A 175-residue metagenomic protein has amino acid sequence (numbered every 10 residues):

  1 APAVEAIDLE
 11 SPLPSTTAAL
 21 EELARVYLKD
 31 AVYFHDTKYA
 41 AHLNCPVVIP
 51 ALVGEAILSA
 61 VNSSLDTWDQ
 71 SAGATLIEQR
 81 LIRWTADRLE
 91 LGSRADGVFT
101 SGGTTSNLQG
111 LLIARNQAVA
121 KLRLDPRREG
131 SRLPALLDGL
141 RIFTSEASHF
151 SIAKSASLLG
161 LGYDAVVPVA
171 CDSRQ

Functional and structural regions predicted by a protein language model:
A1-R94: N-terminal entrance/gating region of PLP-dependent enzymes' catalytic architecture
E5, V61-D69, G92-V98, P134-G139 (+1 more regions): Glycine- and acidic
E22, V26, R80, W84-R88 (+3 more regions): Generic, well-ordered alpha-helical scaffold segments in large soluble proteins
A31-V32, L89-E90, R132-A135, L158: A general structural signal for short secondary-structure junctions and capping/turn motifs
P46-V47, D66-E78, T100, T104 (+2 more regions): Short acidic-aromatic active-site loops that bind/stabilize oxyanions
I82, A95-L133, I152-A156: Conserved beta-loop-alpha segment that forms the PLP phosphate-binding cup at the N-terminus of a helix
A86-L89, E129-G130, D172-Q175: Short C-terminal domain-edge/linker segments immediately following a structured domain
V119, L124, L136-Q175: PLP-dependent aminotransferase-class I/II
